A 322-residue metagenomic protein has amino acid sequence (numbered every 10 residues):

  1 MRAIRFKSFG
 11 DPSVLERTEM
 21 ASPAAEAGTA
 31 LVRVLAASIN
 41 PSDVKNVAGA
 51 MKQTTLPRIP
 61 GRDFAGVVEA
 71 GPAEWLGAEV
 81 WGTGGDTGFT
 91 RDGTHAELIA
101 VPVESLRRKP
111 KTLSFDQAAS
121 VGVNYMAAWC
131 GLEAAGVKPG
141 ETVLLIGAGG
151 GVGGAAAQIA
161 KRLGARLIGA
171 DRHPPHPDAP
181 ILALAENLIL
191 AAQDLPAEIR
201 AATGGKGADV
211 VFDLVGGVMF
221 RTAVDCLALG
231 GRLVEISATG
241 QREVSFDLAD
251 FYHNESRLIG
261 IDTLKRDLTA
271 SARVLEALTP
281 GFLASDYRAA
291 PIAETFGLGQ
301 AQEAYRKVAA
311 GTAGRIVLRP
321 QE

Functional and structural regions predicted by a protein language model:
A21-S38, A48-T87: Glycine-rich beta-strand-centered segment in the early N-terminal region that forms part of a ligand/cofactor-binding
G82-G147: NAD(P)H dinucleotide-binding glycine-rich loop of Rossmann-like/cofactor-binding domains, especially the beta1-alpha1
H95-A96, D171-I181, R242-L248: Short, glycine/polar-rich helix-capping loops at beta-to-alpha or helix-loop-helix junctions that flank or form
A119-Q193: Mid-domain Rossmann-like dinucleotide-binding core that forms the NAD(H)/NADP(H) cofactor-binding site
A170-P174, L214, S237, D262: N-terminal Rossmann-fold cofactor-binding loop
A183-S256: Glycine-rich cofactor phosphate-binding loops and adjacent beta1-alpha1 units of small-molecule cofactor enzyme domains
L229-I236, F246-R288: Rossmann-fold dehydrogenase core element
T269-E322: C-terminal hydrophobic helical "lid"/dimerization subdomain of Rossmann-like NAD(P)H-dependent oxidoreductases
